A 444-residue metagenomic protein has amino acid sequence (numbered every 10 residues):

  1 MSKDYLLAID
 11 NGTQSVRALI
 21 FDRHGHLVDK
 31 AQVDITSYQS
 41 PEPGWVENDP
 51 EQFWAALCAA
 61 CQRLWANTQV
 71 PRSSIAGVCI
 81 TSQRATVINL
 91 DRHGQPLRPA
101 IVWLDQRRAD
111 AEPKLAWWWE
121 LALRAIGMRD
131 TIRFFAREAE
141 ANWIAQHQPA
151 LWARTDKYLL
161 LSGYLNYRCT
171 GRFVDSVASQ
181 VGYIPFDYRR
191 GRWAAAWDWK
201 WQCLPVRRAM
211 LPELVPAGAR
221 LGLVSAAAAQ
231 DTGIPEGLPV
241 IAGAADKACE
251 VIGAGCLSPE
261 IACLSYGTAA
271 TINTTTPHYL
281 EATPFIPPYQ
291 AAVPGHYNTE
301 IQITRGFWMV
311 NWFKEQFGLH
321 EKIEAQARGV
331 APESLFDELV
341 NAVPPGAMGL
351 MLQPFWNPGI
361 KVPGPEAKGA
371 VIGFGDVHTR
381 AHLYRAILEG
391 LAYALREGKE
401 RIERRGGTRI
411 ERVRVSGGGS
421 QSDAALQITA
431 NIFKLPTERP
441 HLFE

Functional and structural regions predicted by a protein language model:
M1-P99, R154, Q230, E236-P239 (+1 more regions): N-terminal glycine/serine-rich phosphate-binding loop of ATP-dependent small-molecule kinases, especially carbohydrate
L6-I9, I20-R23, A109, A116-I132 (+3 more regions): Active-site core segments that coordinate phosphate-bearing ligands/cofactors across diverse enzyme families
V33-D34, W103, Q180, T304: A generic structural motif
T36-Q39, Q106-R108, F307-W308: A short local loop/turn or secondary-structure capping micro-motif enriched for an aromatic residue
A66-W103, R129-F135, N166-F186, E213-G218: Short beta-strand-loop/turn "lid" adjacent to the catalytic site in phosphate-handling enzymes
P71-S74, M210, A392, R409: Short loop/turn motifs at secondary-structure junctions
P99-L104, R108-A111, P440: Short, acidic/small-residue loops that bind anionic groups at enzyme active sites
P205-V215: A conserved helix-loop-beta module that forms one wall/lid of the active-site cleft in ATP-utilizing catalytic domains
